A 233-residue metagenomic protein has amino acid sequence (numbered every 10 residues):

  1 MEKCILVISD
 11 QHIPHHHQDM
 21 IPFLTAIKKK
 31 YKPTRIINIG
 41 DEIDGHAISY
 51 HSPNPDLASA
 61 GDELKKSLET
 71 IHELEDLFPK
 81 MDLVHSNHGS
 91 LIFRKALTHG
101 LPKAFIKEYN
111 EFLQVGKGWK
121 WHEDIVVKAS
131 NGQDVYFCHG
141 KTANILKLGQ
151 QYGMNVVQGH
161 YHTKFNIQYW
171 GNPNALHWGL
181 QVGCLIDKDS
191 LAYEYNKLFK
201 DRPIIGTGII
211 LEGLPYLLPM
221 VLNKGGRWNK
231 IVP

Functional and structural regions predicted by a protein language model:
M1-L6, V126-V135: Beta-strand-turn-beta hairpins that frame and shape the catalytic cleft of phosphate-ester-processing enzymes
K3-C4, I8-V115: Core catalytic region of metal-dependent phosphoesterases/phosphodiesterases, especially metallo-beta-lactamase-like
C4-V7, K30-Y31, L218-V232: Polar, enzyme-active/binding microenvironments
Q18-D19, W119, F137-G140: Short gly/ser/thr-rich secondary-structure transition/capping motifs
M81, G116-K120, V135, H177: Short, conserved active-site loop motifs that form the nucleotide-linked donor/cofactor pocket
L83-H88, H122-I125, L218-L222: Acidic carboxylate-rich catalytic motifs and surrounding loops in phosphoryl-/glycosyl-chemistry enzymes
L113-N131, N144: Short acidic low-complexity segments
G132-N223, N229-K230: Conserved beta-sheet core of the metallophosphoesterase superfamily
